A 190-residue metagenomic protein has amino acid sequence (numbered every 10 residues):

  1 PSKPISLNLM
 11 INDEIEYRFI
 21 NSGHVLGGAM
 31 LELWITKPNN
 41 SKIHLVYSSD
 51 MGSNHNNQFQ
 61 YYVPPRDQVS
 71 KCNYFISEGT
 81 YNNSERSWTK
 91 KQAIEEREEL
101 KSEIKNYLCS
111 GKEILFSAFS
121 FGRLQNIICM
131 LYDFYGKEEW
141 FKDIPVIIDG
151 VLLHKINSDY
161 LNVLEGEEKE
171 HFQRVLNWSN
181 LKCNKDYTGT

Functional and structural regions predicted by a protein language model:
P1-N126, Y132-W140: His/Asp/Glu-rich metal-coordinating catalytic cores of metallo-dependent phosphodiesterases/hydrolases acting on
E99-T190: Hard-cation-handling environments
